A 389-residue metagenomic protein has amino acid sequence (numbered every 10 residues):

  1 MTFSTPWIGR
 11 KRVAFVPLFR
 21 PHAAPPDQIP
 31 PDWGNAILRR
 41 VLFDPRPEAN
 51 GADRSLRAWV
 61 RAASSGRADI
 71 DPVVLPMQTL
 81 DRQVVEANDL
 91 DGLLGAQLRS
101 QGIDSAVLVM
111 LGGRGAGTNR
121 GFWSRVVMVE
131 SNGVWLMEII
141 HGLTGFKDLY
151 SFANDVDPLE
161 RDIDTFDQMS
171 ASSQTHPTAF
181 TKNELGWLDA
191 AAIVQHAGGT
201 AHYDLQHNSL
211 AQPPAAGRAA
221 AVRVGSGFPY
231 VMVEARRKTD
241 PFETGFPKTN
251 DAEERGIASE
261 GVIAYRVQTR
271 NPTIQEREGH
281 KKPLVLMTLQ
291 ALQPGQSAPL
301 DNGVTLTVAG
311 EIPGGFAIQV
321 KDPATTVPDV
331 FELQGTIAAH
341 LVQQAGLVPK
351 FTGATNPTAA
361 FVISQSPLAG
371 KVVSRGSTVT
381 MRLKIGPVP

Functional and structural regions predicted by a protein language model:
M1-W135, N154, S209, N250-D251: Zn2+-dependent metallopeptidase catalytic core
F3-T5, F19, A24-Q28, R39 (+3 more regions): Non-catalytic C-terminal accessory/binding modules of secreted extracellular proteins
P6-R10, R99-I103, E160-I163, A215-A216 (+3 more regions): Extracellular/periplasmic catalytic domains that process cell-envelope and extracellular macromolecules
R20, G95, R99, I140-D148 (+2 more regions): Sec-exported extracytoplasmic/periplasmic mature domains
N88, G92, A96, M137 (+4 more regions): Solvent-exposed, polar/charged alpha-helical surfaces in well-ordered, non-transmembrane soluble domains, broadly
S105-F246: Extracellular hydrolytic enzyme modules, especially secreted metalloproteases of the metzincin/thermolysin-like class
A153-D157, V308-E311, V342, G353: Extracytoplasmic low-complexity repetitive segments enriched in small/polar residues
K321-P389: Ligand-recognition elements built from short beta-strands and adjacent flexible loops
